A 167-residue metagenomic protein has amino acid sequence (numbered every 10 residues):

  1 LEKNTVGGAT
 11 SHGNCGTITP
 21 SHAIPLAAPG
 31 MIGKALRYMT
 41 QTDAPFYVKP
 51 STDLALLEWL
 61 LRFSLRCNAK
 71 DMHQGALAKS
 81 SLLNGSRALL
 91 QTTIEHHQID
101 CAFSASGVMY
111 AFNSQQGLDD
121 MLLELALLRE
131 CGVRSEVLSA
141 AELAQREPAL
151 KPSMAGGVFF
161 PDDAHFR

Functional and structural regions predicted by a protein language model:
L1-N14: Glycine-rich FAD pyrophosphate-binding loop
K3, S21-A23, S114: Acidic/polar N-terminal loop/beta-strand segments that form early-domain functional surfaces
G7, A27, L89: Flexible, glycine-rich phosphate/dinucleotide-binding loops and adjacent beta-alpha linkers at cofactor/substrate
A9, S21, R146: Residues that scaffold the ATP/ADP-binding catalytic core of kinase and kinase-like folds
G13-S81: Glycine-rich active-site loop/strand segments that organize a redox cofactor
L56-R167: Rossmann-like flavin
